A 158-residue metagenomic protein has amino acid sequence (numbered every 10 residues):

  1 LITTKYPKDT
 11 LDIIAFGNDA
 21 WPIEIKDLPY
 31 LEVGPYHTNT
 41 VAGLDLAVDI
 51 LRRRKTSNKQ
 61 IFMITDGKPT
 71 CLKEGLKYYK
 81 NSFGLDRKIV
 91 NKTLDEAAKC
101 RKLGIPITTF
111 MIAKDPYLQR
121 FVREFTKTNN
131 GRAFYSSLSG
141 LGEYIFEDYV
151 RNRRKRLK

Functional and structural regions predicted by a protein language model:
L1-I25, G43-L44, S57-I64, T108-Y117: Von Willebrand factor
T3-K8, R52-R53, A98-I105: Arginine/glycine-rich "motif VI" loop of SF2 helicases in the C-terminal RecA-like domain
W21-I25, K55, P69-E74, Y117-R120 (+1 more regions): Switch/connector loops and helix/strand junctions flanking conserved nucleotide-binding motifs in nucleotide-processing
D27-Y30: Small-residue-enriched hydrophobic alpha-helices in membranes
H37, G67-T128: VWA/integrin I-like adhesion module and closely mimicked acidic/polar interface patches used
H37-G43: Structured catalytic core of nucleotide-sugar glycosyltransferases
P106-K158: Von Willebrand factor A/integrin I-like adhesion domains
